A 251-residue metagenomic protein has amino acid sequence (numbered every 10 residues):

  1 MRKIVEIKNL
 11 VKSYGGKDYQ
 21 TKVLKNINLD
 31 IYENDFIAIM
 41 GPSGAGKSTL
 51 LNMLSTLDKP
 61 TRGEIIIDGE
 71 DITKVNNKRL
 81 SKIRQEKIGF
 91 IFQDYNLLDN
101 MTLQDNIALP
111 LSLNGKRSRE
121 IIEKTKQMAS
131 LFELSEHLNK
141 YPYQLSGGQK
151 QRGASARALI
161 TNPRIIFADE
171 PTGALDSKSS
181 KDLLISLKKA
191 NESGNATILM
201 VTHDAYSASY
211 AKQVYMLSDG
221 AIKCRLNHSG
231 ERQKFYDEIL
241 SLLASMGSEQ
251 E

Functional and structural regions predicted by a protein language model:
S55: Helix-to-loop junction immediately C-terminal to a conserved catalytic motif
G63-D71: Conserved ABC transporter NBD signature motif
D71, S112, R119-E136: Conserved ABC ATPase "signature" region
Q85, K140-Y143, I160-T161: Conserved signature/switch motifs of ABC ATPase nucleotide-binding domains
M101-L109: Short coil-to-helix segment of the ABC ATPase nucleotide-binding domain corresponding to the Q-loop/switch region
Y141-Q151: Conserved ABC ATPase signature
I166-D169: Catalytic Walker B motif of ABC-type/P-loop ATPase nucleotide-binding domains
